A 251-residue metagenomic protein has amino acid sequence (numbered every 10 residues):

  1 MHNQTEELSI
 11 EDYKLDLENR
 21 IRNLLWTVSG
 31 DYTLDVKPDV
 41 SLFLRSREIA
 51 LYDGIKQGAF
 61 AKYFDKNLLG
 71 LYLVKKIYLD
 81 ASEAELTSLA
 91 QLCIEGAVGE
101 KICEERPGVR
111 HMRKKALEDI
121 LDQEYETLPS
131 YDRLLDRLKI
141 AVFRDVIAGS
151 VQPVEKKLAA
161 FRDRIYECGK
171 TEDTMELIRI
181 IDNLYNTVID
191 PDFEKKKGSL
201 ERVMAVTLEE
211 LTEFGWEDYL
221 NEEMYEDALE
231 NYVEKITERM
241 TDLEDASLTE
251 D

Functional and structural regions predicted by a protein language model:
M1-G169: Basic/hydrophobic alpha-helical interface regions
A141-D251: Negatively charged
